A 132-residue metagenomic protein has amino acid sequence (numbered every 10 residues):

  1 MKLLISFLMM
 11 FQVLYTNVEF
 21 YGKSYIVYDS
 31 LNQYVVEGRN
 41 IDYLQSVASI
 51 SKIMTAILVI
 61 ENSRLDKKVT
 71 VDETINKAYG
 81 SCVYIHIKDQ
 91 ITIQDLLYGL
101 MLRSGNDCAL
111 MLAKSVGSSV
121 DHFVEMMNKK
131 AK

Functional and structural regions predicted by a protein language model:
L3-V13: Sec-dependent N-terminal signal peptides
Y15-K132: Active-site-adjacent loops and short helices of periplasmic peptidoglycan-processing enzymes
